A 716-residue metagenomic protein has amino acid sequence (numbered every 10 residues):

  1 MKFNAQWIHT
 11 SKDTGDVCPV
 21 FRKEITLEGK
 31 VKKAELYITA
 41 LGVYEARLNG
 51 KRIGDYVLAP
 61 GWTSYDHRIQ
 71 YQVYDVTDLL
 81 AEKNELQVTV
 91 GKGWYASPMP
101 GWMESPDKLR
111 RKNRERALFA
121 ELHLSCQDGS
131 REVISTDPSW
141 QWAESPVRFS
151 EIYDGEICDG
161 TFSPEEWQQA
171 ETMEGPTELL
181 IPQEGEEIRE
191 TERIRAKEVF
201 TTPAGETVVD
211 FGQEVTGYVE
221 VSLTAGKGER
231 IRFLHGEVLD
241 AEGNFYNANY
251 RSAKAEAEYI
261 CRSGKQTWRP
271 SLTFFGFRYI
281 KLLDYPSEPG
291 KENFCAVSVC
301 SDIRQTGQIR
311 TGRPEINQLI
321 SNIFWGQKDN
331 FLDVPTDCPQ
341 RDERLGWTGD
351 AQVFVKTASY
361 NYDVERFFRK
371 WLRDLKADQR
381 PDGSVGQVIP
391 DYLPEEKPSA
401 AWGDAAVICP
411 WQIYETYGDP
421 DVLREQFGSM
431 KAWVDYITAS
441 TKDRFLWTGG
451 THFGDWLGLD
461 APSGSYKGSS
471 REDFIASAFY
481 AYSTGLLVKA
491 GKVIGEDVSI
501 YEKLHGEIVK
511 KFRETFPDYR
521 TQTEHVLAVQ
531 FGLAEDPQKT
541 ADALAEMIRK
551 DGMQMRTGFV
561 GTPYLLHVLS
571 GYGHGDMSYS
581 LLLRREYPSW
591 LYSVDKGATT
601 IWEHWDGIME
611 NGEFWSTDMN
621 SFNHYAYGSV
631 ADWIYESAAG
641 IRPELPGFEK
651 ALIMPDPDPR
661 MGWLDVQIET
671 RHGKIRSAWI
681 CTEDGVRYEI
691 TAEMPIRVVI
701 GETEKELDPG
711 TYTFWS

Functional and structural regions predicted by a protein language model:
M1-R341, G349, R366-R369, G386-D391 (+4 more regions): Extracellular/oxidizing-compartment recognition motifs
G15-D16, F211, L345, A400-A401 (+4 more regions): Short helix-capping and inter-helix turn/linker motifs at the boundaries of alpha-helical repeat units
E35-I38, L48, Y218-E237, L283 (+6 more regions): Alpha-helical support elements that line or immediately flank enzyme active sites and cofactor-binding pockets
V43, D107, D137-S139, P289-K291 (+9 more regions): Active-site acid/base region of carbohydrate-active enzymes
Y56, A478-V493: Conserved, charged catalytic cores of large soluble enzymes
L86, E156, D342-E343, N361 (+6 more regions): C-terminal capping/lid segments that line or modulate ligand- or cofactor-binding pockets
R110, R114-E121, I134-F162, I181-E192 (+3 more regions): Non-catalytic C-terminal accessory modules of carbohydrate-active enzymes
E206, T224-E242, S298, I303-T306 (+8 more regions): Acidic, mature catalytic/reactive cores of soluble proteins
